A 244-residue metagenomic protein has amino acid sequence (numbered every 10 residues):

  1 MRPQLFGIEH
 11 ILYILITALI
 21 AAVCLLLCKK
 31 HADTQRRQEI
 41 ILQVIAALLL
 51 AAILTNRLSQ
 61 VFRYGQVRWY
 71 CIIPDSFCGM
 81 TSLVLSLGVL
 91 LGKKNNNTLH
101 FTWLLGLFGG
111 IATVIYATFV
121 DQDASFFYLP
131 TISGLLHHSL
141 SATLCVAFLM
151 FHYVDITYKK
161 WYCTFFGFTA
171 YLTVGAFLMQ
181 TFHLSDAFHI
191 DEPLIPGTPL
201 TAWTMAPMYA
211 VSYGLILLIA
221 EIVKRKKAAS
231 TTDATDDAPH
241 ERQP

Functional and structural regions predicted by a protein language model:
M1-I41, A52-T55: N-terminal topogenic module of multi-pass integral membrane proteins
R2-I16, K159-A170, Q180-L217: Membrane-interface transmembrane-helix boundary segments in multi-pass integral membrane proteins
I14-L25, C78-L90, H137-M150, T204-A220: Hydrophobic cores of alpha-helical transmembrane segments in multi-pass inner/ER membrane proteins, independent
L27-D33, L217-D233: Membrane-interface capping segments at transmembrane-helix boundaries
K29-L42, L90-L99, F151-Y162: Membrane-interface helix-boundary motifs at transmembrane edges
L49-L58, G106-T118, F168-M179: Aromatic-anchored segments of alpha-helical transmembrane domains
G65-F77, A124-G134: Non-cytosolic membrane-interface motifs at loop->transmembrane helix junctions
L87-F151: Membrane-proximal helix-loop-helix units in multi-pass membrane proteins
